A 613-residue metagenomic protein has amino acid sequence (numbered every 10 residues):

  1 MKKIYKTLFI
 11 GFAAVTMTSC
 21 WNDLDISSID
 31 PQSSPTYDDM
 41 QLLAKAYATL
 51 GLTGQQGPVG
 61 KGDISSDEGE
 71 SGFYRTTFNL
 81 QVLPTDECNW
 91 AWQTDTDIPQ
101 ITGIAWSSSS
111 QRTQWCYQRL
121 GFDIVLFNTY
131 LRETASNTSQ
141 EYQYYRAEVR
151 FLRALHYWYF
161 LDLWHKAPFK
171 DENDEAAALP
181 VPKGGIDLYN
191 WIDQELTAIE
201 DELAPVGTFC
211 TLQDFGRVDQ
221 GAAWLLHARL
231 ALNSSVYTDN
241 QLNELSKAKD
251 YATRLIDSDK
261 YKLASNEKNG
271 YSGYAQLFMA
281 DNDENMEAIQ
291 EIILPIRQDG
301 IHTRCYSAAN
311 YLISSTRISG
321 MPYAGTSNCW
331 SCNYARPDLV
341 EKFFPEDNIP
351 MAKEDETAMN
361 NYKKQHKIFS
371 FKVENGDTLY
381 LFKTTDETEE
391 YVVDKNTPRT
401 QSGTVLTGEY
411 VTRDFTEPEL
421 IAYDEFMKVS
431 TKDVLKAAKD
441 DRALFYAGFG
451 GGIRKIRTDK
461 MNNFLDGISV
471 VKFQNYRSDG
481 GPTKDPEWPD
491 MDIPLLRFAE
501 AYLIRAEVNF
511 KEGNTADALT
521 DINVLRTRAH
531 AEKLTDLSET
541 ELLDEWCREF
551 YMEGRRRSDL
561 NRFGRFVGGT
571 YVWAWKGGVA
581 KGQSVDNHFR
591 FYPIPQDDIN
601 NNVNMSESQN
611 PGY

Functional and structural regions predicted by a protein language model:
S19-W21, I26, D39, L120-G121 (+10 more regions): Long, intrinsically disordered, low-complexity segments
C20-F73, N602-Y613: Membrane-proximal, proline-rich intrinsically disordered regions
M40, A44-T53, T85-W164, L179-N190 (+2 more regions): Conserved, well-structured interaction surfaces
I98, T102, F344-L496: Flexible, polar/acidic helix-loop-strand segments at domain edges
L161-L163, P168, G207, N233-N240 (+1 more regions): Short coil/turn linking the two alpha-helices of tandem helical-hairpin repeats
